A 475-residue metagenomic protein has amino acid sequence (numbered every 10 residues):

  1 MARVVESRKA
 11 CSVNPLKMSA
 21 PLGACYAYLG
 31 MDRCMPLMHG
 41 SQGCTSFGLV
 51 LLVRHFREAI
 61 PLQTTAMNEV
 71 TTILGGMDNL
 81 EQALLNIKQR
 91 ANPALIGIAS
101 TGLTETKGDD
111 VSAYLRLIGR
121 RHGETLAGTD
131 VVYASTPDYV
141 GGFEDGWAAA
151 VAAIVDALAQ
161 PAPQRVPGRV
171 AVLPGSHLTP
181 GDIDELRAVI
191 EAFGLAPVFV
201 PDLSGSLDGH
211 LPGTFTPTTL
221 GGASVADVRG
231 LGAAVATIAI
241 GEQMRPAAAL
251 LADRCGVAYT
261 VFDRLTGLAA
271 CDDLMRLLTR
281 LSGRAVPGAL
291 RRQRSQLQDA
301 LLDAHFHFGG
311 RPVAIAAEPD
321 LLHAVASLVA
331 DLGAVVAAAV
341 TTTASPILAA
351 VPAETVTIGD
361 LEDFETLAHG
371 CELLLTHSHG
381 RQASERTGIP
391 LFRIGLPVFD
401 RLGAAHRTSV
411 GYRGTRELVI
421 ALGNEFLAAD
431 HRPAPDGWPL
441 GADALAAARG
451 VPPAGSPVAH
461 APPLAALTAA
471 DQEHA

Functional and structural regions predicted by a protein language model:
M1-A475: An N-terminal assembly and electron-transfer interface module characteristic of large anaerobic redox and radical
